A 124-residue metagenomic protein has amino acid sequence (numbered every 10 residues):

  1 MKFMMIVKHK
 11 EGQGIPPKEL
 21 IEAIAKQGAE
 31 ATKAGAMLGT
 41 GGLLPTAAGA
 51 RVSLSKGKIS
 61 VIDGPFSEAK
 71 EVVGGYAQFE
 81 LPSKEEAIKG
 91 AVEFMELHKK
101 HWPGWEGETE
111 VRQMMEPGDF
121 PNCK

Functional and structural regions predicted by a protein language model:
M1-K124: Conserved, structured core segments of small domains
